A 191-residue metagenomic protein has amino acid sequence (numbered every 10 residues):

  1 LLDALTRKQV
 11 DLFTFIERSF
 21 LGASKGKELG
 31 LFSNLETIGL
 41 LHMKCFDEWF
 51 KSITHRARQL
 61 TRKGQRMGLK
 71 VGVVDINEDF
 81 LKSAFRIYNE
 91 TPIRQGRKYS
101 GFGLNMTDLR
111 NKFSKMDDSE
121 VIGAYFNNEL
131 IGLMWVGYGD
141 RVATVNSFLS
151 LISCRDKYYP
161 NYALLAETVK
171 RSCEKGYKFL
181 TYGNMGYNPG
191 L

Functional and structural regions predicted by a protein language model:
L1-L2, M106: Well-ordered, non-membrane alpha-helical segments in soluble/globular domains
L2-D3, D156-K170: Conserved acetyl-CoA-binding loop-helix of GNAT-fold acetyltransferases
R7-R18, S172-N184: Conserved GNAT acetyl-CoA-binding A-motif
R18-S33, D47-K157, V169-R171, N188-P189: A conserved beta-strand-loop-helix scaffold within acyl/acetyltransferase catalytic domains
L29-E48, K175-L191: Active-site/acyl-donor-binding loops of N-acyltransferases
Y138, L164-S172, G176-F179: Alpha-helix capping/termination and helix-coil
